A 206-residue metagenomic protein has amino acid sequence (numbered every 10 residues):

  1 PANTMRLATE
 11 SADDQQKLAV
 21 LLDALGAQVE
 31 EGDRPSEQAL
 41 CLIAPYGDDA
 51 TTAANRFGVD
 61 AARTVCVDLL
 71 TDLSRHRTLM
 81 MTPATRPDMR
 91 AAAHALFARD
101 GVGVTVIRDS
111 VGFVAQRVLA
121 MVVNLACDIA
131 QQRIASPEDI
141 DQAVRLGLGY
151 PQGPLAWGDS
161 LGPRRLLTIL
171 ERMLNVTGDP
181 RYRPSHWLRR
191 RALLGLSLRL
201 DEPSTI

Functional and structural regions predicted by a protein language model:
P1-I206: NAD(P)-dependent Rossmann-like dehydrogenase/reductase catalytic/cofactor-binding core
